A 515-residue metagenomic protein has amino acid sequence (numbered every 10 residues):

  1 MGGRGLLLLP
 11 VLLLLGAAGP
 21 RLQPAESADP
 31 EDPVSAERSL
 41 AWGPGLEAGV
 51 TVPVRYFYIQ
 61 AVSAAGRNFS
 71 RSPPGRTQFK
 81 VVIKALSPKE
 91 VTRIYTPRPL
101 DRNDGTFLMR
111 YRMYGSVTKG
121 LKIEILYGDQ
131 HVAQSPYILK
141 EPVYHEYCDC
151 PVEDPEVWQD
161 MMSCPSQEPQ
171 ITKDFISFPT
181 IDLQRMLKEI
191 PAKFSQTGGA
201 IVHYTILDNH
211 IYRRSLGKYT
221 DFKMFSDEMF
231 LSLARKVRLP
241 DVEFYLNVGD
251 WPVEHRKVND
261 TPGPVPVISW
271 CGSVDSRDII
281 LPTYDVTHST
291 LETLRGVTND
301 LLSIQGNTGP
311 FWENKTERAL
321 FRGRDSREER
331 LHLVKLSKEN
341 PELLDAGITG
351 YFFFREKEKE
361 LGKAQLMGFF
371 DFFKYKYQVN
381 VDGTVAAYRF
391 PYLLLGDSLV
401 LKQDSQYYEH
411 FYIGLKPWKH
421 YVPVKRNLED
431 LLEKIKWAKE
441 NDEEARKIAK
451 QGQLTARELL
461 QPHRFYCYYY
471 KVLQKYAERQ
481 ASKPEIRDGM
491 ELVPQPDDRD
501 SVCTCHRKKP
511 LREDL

Functional and structural regions predicted by a protein language model:
M1-L13, R21: Classical eukaryotic N-terminal signal peptides for Sec-dependent ER targeting/secretion, especially the positively
L13-F69, G128-D160: Short S/T/G/P-enriched beta-strand
V50, V54-R55, A61-P97: Short flexible loop/turn segments that cap and initiate beta-strands
A61, Y111-M113: Hydrophobic beta-strand positions in extracellular immunoglobulin-like domains
R71-G75, T96-P97, R112, I123-L126 (+9 more regions): Short coil/turn segments at secondary-structure boundaries
K89, T106-L108, G115-G120, Y127 (+1 more regions): Secretory-pathway glycan-assembly enzymes, especially type II membrane glycosyltransferases that use nucleotide-sugar
P99-R110: Aromatic sugar-binding surface patches on proteins that engage polysaccharides or sugar-phosphate polymers
L366-P494, D498-K509, E513-D514: Catalytic binding pocket for nucleotide-activated donors in carbohydrate/polymer assembly enzymes
